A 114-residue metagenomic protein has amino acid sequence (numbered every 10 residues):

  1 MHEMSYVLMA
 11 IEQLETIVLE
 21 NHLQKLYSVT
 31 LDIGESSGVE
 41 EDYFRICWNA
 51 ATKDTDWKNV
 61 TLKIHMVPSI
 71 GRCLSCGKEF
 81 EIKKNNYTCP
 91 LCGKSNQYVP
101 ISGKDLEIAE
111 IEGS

Functional and structural regions predicted by a protein language model:
M1-V60: Long, charged N-terminal interaction/targeting segments
D32-S36, H65-S69, I111: Short loop/turn motifs enriched for small/polar and acidic residues
T61-S69, K78-K83: Short, flexible, mixed-charge glycine/proline-rich loop motifs that serve as phosphate/nucleic-acid-contacting
G71, Y87, L106: Cys/His-enriched microdomains
L74-S75, L91-K94: Short, cysteine/histidine-rich loop/knuckle motifs that typically chelate Zn2+
E81, Q97-Y98: Short functional micro-motifs and their immediate structural scaffolds
Y87-C89, V99: Compact Cys/His-rich metal-coordination microdomains
V99-E110: Short metal-binding segments enriched for Cys and/or His
